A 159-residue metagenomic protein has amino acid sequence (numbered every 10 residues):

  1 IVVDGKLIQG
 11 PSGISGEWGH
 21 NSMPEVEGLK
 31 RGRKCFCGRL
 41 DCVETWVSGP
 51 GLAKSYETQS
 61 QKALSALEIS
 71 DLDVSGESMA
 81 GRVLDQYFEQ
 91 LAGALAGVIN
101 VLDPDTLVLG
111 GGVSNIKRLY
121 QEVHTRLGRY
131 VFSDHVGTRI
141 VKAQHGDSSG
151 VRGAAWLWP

Functional and structural regions predicted by a protein language model:
I1-V2, N21: Short beta-strand scaffold segments in enzyme catalytic cores
L7, E25-P159: ATP-binding/phosphotransfer module of carbohydrate and carboxylate kinases, centering on a glycine-rich
G13-I14, Y120: Conserved catalytic-core motifs of eukaryotic protein kinase domains, centered on the activation segment
I14-L29: A short, polar/charged loop-to-alpha-helix boundary motif
